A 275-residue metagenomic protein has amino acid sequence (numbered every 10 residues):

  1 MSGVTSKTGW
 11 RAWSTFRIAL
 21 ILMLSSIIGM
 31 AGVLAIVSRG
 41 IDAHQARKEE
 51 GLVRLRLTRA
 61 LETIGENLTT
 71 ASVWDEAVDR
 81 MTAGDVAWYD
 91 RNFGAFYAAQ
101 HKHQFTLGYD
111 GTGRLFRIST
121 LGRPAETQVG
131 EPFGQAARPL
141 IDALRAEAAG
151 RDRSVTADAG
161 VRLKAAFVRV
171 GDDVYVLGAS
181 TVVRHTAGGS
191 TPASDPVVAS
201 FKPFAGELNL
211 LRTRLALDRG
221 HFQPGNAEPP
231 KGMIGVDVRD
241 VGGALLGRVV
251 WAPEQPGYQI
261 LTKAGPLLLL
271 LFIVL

Functional and structural regions predicted by a protein language model:
S2-G40, G265-L275: Extreme N-terminal signal-anchor transmembrane helix of membrane signaling/transducer proteins, especially in bacteria
A19-A83, V241: Juxtamembrane extracytoplasmic/periplasmic/luminal helical "stalk" adjacent to the first N-terminal
A83-F96, Q100-H101, T120-V168, V197-R239 (+1 more regions): Extracytoplasmic/periplasmic sensor domains and loops in membrane signaling proteins
F105-L107: Conserved beta-strand cores of small sensory beta-sandwich domains that regulate signal transduction, primarily PAS/PAC
R114-L121, V176-G178: Amphipathic coiled-coil signal-relay and dimerization helices
D173-Y175, K231: PAS and PAS-like sensory/regulatory domains
V176-V183, G189-F204, V236-L261: Short, hydrophobic beta-strand elements of compact beta-sandwich sensory domains
N209-R212, R248-F272: Membrane-interface helix-start motif
